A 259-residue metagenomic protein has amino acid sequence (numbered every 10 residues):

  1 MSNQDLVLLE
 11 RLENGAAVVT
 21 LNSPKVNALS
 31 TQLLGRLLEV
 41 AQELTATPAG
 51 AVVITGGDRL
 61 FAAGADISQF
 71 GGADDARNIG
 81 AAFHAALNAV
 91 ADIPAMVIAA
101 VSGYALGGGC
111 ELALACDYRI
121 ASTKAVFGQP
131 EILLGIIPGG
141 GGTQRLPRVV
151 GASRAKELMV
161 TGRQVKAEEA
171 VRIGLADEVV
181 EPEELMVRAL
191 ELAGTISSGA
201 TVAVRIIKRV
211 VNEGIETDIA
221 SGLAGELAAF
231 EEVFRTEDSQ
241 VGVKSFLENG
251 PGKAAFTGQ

Functional and structural regions predicted by a protein language model:
M1-N14, S23, L44-T47, G162-E168 (+1 more regions): C-terminal alpha-helix plus adjacent terminal tail
M1-T55, N88: Conserved CoA-thioester-binding segment of acyl-CoA-metabolizing enzymes
L6, L33-E39, T47, G56-A89 (+3 more regions): Glycine- (often His-adjacent) and acidic-residue-rich active-site loop that binds/positions the CoA thioester
V19, L37, I54, D66 (+6 more regions): Terminal peptide-recognition signature
V26-N27, L60, E178: Short strand->helix junction
L34, I54, I67, F83 (+6 more regions): A general structural signal for well-ordered alpha-helical segments in protein cores
A41, F61, I93, F127 (+2 more regions): Conserved hydrophobic/aromatic "anchor" residues that stabilize well-ordered secondary structure elements
A91-V202, E232, T236, V241-K244: Crotonase-fold acyl-CoA enzyme core
